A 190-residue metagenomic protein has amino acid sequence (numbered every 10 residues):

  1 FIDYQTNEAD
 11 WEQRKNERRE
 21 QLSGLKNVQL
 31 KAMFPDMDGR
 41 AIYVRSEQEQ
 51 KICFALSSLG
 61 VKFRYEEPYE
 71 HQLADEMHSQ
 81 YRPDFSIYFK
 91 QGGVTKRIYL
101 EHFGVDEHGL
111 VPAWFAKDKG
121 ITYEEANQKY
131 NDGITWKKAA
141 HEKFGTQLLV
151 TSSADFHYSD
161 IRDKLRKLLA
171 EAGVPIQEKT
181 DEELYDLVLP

Functional and structural regions predicted by a protein language model:
F1-K15, R19, A154-P190: A basic/glycine-biased coupling hinge at the interface between accessory DNA-binding modules
F1-Y43: Interdomain/boundary linker segments immediately adjacent to catalytic/signaling cores
A41-C53: Nuclease catalytic cores
S57-M77: A short acidic/basic microdomain associated with nuclease active sites
E70-Q80, S153-D160: Acidic-and-aromatic substrate-binding clefts and catalytic sites of carbohydrate-active enzymes
R82-I134: Short beta-strand-loop-alpha-helix junction that forms the active-site gateway of nucleic-acid-processing nucleases
G145-S152: Conserved catalytic segments around the Walker B and adjacent sensor/switch elements of P-loop NTPase domains
